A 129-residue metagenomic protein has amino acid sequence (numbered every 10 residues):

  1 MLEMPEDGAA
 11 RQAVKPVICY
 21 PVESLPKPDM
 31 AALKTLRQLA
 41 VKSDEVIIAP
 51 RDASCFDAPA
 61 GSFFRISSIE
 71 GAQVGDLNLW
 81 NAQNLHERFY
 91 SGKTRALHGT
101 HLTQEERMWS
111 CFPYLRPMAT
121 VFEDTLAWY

Functional and structural regions predicted by a protein language model:
M1-Y129: Acidic, Ser/Thr/Pro
